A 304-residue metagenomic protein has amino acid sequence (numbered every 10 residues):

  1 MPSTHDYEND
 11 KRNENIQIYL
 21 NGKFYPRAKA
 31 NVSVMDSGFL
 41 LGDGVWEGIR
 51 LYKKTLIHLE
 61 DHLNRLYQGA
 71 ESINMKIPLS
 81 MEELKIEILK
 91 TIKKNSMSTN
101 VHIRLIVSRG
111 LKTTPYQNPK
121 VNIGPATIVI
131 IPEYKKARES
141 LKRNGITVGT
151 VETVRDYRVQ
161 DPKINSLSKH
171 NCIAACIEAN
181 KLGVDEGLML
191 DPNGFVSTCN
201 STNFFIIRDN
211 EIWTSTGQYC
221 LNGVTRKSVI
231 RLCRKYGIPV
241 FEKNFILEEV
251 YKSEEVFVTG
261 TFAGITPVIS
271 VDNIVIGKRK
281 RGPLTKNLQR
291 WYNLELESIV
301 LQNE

Functional and structural regions predicted by a protein language model:
M1-K90, K94, S108, Y116-E304: Helix-start/capping segments and mature chain N-termini
N100-V107: ATP-grasp fold ATP-binding core
